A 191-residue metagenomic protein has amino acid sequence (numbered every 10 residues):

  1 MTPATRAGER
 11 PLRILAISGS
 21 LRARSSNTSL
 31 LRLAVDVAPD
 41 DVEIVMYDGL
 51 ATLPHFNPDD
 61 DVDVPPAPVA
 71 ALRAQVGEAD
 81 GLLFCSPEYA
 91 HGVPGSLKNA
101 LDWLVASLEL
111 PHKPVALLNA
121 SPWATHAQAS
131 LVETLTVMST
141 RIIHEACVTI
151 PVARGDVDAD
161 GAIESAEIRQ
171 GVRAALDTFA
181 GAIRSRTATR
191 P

Functional and structural regions predicted by a protein language model:
T2-L15, R141-P191: Glycine-rich phosphate/pyrophosphate-binding loop and the adjoining helix
R6-D41: N-terminal beta1-alpha1 ligand-phosphate binding loop
I14, N27-L31, V69, P94-L97 (+4 more regions): A general structural signal for well-ordered alpha-helical segments in protein cores
A38-V45, R141-I142: A generic structural motif
G49-P66, D156-D158: N-terminal beta-loop-helix "entrance" segment that forms/cooperates in small-molecule cofactor or anionic ligand
V64-S139: Helix-loop-strand module that forms the ligand-binding subsite of alpha/beta enzymes
